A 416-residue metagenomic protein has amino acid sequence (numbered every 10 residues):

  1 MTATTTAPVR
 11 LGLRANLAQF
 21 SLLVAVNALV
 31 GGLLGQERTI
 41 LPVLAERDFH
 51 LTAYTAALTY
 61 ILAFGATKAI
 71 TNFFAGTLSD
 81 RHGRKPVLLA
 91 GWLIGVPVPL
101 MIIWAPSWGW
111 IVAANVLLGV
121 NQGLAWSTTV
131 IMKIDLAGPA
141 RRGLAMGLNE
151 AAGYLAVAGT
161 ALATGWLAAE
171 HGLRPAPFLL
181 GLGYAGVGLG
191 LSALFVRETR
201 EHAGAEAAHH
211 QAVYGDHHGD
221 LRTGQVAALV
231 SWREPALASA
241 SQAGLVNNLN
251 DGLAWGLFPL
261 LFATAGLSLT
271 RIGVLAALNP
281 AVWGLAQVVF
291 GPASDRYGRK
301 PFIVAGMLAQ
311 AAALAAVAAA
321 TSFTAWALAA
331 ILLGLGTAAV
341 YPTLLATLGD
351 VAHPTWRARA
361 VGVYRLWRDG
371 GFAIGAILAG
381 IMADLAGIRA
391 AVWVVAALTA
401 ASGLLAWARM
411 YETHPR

Functional and structural regions predicted by a protein language model:
T2-L17, E198-A240: Juxtamembrane intracellular "pre-TM" segments in multi-pass secondary transporters
R14-G65, A238-S239, A243, N247-A265: Helix-loop boundary and gating motifs at the non-cytosolic
F64-F73, A158, P280-V288, F372-A373: Residue-level signature of mid-helix packing/kink "hotspots" within the transmembrane helices of 12-pass Major
T71-G83, A168, A286-G298, A383: Helix-to-loop junctions at the C-terminal end of transmembrane segments in multipass secondary transporters
P86-L100, L182, P301-A316: Structural signature of the two symmetry-related core transmembrane helices
A114-Y154, A346-T347: Cytoplasmic helix-loop-helix junction between adjacent transmembrane helices in 12-TM secondary transporters
A176-A193, V392-W407: Symmetry-related core transmembrane helices of the 12-TM Major Facilitator Superfamily/SLC fold
S192-A208, A408-R416: Helix-loop junctions on the cytosolic side of multi-pass membrane transporters, especially the intracellular loop
